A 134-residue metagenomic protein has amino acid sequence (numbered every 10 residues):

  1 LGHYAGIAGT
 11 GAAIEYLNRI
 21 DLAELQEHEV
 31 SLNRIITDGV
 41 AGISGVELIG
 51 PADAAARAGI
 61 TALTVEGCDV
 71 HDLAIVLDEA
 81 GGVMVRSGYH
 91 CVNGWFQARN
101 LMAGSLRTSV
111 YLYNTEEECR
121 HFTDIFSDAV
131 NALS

Functional and structural regions predicted by a protein language model:
L1-S134: Pyridoxal 5′-phosphate
